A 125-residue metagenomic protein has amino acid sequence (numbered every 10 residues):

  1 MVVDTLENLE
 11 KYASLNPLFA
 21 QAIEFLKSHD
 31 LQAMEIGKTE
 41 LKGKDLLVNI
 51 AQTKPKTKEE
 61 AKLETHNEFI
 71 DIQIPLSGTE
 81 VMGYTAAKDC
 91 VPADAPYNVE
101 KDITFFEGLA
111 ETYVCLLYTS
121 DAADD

Functional and structural regions predicted by a protein language model:
M1-I36, L41: Surface/interface-facing alpha-helical segments and adjacent flexible terminal/loop regions used for partner/assembly
K42-K54, L76: Extended, compositionally biased flexible segments
N49-E64, V81-D89: Conserved short histidine dyad/triad with adjacent acidic residue
E60-D71, D89-A93, G108-A110: A short beta-loop-beta micro-motif enriched in histidine and acidic residues
E68-E80, Y97-E100: Short, conserved beta-strand element in jelly-roll/cupin
V91-I103: Short, basic/aromatic beta-hairpin or loop at an interaction surface
E111-C115: Exposed beta-sheet edge/beta-hairpin loop segments within beta-rich domains
Y118-D125: Conserved small/polar residues in nucleotide/adenosyl-binding loops
